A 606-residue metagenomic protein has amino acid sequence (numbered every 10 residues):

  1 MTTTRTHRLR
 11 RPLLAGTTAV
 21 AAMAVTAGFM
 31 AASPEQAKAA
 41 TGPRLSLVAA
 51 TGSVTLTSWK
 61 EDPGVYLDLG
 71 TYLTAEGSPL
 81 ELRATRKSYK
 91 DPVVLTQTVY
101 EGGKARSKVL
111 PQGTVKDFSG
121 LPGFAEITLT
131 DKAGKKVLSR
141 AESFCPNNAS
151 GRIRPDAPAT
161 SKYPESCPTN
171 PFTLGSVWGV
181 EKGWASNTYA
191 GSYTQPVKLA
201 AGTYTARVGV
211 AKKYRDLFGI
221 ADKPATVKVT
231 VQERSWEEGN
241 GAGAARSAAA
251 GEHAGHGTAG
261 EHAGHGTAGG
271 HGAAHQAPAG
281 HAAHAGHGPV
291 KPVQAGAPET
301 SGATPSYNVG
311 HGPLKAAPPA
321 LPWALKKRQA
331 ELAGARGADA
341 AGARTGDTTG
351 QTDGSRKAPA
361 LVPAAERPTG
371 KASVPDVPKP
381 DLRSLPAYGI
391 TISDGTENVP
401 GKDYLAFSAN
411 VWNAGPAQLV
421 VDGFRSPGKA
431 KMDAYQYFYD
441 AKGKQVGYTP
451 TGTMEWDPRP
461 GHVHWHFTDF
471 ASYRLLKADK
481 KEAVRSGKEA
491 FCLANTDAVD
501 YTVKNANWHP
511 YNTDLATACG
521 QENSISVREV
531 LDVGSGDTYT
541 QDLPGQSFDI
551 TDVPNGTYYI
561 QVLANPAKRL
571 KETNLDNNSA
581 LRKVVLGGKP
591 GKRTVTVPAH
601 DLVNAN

Functional and structural regions predicted by a protein language model:
M1-A37: Secretory targeting and sorting signals
K38-D68, R234-S247, N308, G334-G337 (+2 more regions): Boundary/junction segments of secreted and surface-exposed precursor proteins
A39-G42, S46-V48, K135-S139, P171-N187 (+5 more regions): Beta-sandwich strand segments
K60, V65-F118, T391-D394, D403-H464 (+2 more regions): Short amphipathic, basic-aromatic surface patches that mediate peripheral association with negatively charged
A125, D131-T205, A211-K212, F470-A471 (+2 more regions): Exoplasmic/lumenal beta-rich domain surfaces
L217-G257, H262-H265, G270, H281 (+1 more regions): Short beta-strand elements
A248-A360: Ser/Thr/Gly/Pro-rich low-complexity, disordered linker/stalk segments of secreted and cell-surface proteins
